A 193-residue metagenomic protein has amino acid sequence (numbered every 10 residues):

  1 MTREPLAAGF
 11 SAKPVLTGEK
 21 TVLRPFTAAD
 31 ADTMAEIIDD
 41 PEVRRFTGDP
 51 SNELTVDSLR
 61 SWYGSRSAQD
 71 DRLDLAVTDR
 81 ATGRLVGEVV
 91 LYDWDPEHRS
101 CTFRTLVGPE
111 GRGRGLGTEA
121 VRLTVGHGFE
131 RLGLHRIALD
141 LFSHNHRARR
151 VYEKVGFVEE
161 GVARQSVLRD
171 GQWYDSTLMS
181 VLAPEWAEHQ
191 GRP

Functional and structural regions predicted by a protein language model:
M1-E110, W173-Y174, V181-P193: GNAT-family acyltransferases
V22, T33, T102, L106 (+4 more regions): Amphipathic alpha-helical recognition patches that constitute DNA-binding helices
F26, H127-F129, F157: Conserved hydrophobic/aromatic "anchor" residues that stabilize well-ordered secondary structure elements
D32, T118-E130: Amphipathic alpha-helical segments that line or abut small-molecule/effector binding pockets and mediate allosteric
C101-G115, H127, F142: Histidine/lysine/aspartate-rich catalytic loop segments that bind and position anionic ligands
R114, T118-E119, S143-G161: Conserved active-site alpha-helix within GNAT-family acetyltransferase domains
E130-D140: Conserved GNAT acetyl-CoA-binding A-motif
A138-L141, V158-S176: Conserved catalytic-core motifs of GNAT/GCN5-like acyltransferases
